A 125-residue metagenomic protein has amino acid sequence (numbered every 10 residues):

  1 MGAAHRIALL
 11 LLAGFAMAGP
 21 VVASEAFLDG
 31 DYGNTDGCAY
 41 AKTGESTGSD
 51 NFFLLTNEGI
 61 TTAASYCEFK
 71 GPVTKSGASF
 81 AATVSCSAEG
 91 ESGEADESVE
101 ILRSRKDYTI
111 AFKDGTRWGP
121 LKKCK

Functional and structural regions predicted by a protein language model:
M1-L9: Bacterial N-terminal signal peptides that target proteins for export
A8-A18: Bacterial N-terminal signal peptides
V21-G33, L55, K125: N-terminal helix-cap/turn-to-beta initiation motif at the start of protein domains
N34, I60-A63, A81-T83, Y108-K113: Short hydrophobic/aromatic-rich beta-strand segments that constitute the beta-sheet cores of beta-sandwich/beta-barrel
G37-A41, Y66-E68, S85-S87, K123-K125: Sequence contexts marking disulfide-bonded cysteines in secreted/extracellular proteins
Y40-A78: N-terminal glycine/threonine-rich, aromatic-flanked beta-hairpin/loop signature
S65-D107: Mid-chain, structured segments of secreted extracytoplasmic proteins
E100-L121: Short, exposed beta-strand-loop hairpins at the edges of beta-sheets in extracellular/periplasmic proteins
